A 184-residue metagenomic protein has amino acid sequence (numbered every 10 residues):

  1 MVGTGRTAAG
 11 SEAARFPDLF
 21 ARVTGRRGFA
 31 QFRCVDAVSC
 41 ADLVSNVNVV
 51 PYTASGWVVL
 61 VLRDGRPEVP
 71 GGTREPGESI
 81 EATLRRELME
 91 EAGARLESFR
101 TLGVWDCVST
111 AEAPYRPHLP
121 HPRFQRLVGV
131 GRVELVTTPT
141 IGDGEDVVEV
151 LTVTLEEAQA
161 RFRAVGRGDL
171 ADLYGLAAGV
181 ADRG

Functional and structural regions predicted by a protein language model:
V2-V50: Acidic, metal-coordinating catalytic segment for phosphate/diphosphate chemistry, firing primarily on the Nudix
R33-V35, I80, R85, C107-P117: Short acidic (Asp/Glu) patches
S45-V47, Q125-L127, V148: Change "...and in nucleic-acid phosphodiester-cleaving endonucleases..." to "...and in nucleic-acid processing enzymes
V50-E91: Conserved Nudix-box catalytic region and its N-terminal flanking loop in Nudix hydrolases and closely related
P51, V128-R132, T152-T154: Short, well-ordered beta-strand micro-motif
R95-W105: A short coil-to-beta-strand element that immediately follows conserved catalytic motifs
C107-T138: Active-site-adjacent beta-strand/loop module that shapes the phosphate/pyrophosphate-binding cleft
T138-G184: Nudix hydrolase/Nudix homology domain
